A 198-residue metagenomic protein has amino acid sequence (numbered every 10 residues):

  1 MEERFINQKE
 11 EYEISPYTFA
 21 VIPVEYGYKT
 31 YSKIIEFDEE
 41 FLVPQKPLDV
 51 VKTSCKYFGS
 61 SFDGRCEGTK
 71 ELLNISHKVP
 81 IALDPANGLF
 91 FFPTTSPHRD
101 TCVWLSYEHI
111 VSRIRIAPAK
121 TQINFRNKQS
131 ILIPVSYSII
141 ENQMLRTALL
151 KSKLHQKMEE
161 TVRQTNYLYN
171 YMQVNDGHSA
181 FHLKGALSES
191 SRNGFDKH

Functional and structural regions predicted by a protein language model:
M1-W104, S112-H198: Eukaryotic intrinsically disordered, low-complexity regulatory linkers and tails enriched in Ser/Thr/Pro
